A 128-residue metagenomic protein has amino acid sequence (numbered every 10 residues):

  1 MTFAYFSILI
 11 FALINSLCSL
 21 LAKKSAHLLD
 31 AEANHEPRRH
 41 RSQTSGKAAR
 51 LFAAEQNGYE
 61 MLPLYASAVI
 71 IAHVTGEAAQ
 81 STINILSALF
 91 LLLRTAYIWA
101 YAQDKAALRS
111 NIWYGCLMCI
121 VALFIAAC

Functional and structural regions predicted by a protein language model:
M1-F6, I70-L86, A122-C128: Helix-coil boundary and interhelical linker segments in multi-pass alpha-helical membrane proteins
T2-C18: Alpha-helical transmembrane segments
I14, C18, L93-A96, C116-L123: Membrane-embedded alpha-helical transmembrane segments of multi-pass integral membrane proteins
I14, N57-I71: Core segments of transmembrane alpha-helices that mediate helix-helix packing or line hydrophobic substrate/ligand
S16-H27, I71-V74, I98, A102-K105 (+1 more regions): Transmembrane helix-loop junctions and nearby membrane-interface residues
K23-A53: Cytosolic, membrane-interface loops and tails of multi-pass inner-membrane proteins
R41-P63, A100, A106: Membrane interfacial helix-start motif at the N-side
T95-M118: Interfacial loop-to-transmembrane junctions
